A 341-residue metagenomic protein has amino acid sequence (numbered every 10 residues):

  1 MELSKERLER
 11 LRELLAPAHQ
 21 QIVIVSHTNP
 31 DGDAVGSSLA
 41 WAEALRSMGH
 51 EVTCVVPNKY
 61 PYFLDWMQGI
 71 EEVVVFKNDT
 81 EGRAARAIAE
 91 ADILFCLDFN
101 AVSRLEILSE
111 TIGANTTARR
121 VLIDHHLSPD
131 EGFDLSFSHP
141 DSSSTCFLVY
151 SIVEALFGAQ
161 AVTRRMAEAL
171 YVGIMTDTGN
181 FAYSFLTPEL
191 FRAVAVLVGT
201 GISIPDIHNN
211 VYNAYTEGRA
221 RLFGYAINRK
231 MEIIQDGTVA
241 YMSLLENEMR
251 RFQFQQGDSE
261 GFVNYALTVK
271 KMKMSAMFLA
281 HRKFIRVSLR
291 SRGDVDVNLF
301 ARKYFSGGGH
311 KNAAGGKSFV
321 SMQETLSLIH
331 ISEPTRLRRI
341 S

Functional and structural regions predicted by a protein language model:
E2-T28, G36-Q68, E72, G82-A85 (+3 more regions): Hydrophobic helix-and-loop "lid/oligomerization" segment in the mid-to-C-terminal part of catalytic domains
N29-P30, F99-V102, H126-S128, E246-N247 (+1 more regions): Short glycine-rich anion-binding loops that position phosphate/pyrophosphate groups of nucleotides and phosphorylated
G32-S38, V102-E106: Short glycine/serine/threonine-rich phosphate/pyrophosphate-binding segments that cradle anionic phosphate groups
V73-T80, S138-H139: Short acidic-hydrophobic, aromatic-tinged amphipathic segments that line or gate anion-handling sites
I88, L108-A118: Short, conserved loop/helix-junction motifs that constitute active-site signature segments in enzyme catalytic cores
A91-D92, T117, F133: Local beta-strand N-terminus motif with an aromatic residue
I123-A193: Short alpha-helices
H330-S341: Single conserved hydrophobic/aromatic residue that forms the stacking wall/gate of nucleotide- or nucleobase-binding
